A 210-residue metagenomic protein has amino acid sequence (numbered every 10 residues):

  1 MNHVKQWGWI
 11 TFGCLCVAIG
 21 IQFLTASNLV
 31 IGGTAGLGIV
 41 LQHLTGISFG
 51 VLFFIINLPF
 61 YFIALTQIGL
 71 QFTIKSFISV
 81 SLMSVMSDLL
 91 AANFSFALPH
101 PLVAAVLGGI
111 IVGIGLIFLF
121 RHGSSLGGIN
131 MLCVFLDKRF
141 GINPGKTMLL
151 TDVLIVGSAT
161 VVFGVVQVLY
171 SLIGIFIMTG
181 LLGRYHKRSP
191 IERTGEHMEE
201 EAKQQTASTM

Functional and structural regions predicted by a protein language model:
M1-M210: Core subunits and conserved enzymes of cellular information-processing and envelope-translocation systems across
